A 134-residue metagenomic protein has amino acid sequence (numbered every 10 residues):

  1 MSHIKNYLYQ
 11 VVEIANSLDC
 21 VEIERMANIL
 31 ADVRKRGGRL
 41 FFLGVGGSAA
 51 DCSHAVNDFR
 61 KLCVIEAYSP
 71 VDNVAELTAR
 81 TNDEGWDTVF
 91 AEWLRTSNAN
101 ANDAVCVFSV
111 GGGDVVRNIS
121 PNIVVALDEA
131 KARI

Functional and structural regions predicted by a protein language model:
M1-L18: Generic N-terminal amphipathic, Lys/Arg-enriched alpha-helix
I4, I23-M26, C52, I123: Hydrophobic packing residues in well-ordered alpha-helices of helical domains and bundles
V11, I29, A126: Aromatic/hydrophobic pocket-lining residues that form π-stacking "cages" and hydrophobic walls in ligand
I14, R36-G37, R133: Structured helix-beta-strand junction loops
L18-R36: A short, well-structured juxtamembrane/interface segment
V33, R39-G46, V105-S109: Short glycine-rich or small-residue beta-strand-to-loop segments that form or flank ligand, phosphate, metal/Fe-S
S48-I134: Glycine-rich phosphate-binding loops that contact phosphosugars or nucleotide phosphates
